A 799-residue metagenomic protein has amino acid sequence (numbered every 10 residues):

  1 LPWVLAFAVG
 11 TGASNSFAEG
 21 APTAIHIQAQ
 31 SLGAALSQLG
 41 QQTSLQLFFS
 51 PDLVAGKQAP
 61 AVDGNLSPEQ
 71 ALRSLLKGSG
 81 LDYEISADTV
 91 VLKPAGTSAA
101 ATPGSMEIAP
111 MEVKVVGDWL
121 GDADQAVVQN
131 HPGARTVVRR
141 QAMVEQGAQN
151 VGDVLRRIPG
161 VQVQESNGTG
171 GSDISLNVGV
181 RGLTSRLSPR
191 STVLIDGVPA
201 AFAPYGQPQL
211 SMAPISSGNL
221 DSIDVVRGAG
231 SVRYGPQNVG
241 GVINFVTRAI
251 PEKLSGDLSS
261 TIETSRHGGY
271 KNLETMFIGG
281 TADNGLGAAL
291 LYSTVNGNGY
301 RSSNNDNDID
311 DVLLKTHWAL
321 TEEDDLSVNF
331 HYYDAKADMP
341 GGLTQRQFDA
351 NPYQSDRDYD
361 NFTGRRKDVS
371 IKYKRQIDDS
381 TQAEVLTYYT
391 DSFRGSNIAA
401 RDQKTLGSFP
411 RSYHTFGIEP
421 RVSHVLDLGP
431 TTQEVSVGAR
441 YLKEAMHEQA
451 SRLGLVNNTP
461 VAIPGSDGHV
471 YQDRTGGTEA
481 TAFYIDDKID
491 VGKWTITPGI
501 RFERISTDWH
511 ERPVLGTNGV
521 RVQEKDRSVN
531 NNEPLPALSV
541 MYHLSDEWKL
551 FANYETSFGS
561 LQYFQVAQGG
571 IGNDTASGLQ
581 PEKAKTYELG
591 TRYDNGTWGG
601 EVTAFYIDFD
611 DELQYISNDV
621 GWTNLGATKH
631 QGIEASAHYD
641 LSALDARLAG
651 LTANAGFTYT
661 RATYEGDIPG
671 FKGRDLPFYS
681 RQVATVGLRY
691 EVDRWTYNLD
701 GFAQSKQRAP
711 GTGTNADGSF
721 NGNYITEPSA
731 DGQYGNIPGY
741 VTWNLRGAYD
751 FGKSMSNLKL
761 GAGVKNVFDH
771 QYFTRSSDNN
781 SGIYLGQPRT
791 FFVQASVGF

Functional and structural regions predicted by a protein language model:
L36, G40-Q42, P94-V144, G152 (+2 more regions): Short, acidic, small-residue-rich periplasmic hinge/interaction motif at the N-terminus of Gram-negative outer-membrane
V90-L92, V151-V154, L176-G182, S191-D196 (+4 more regions): N-terminal periplasmic accessory domains that precede and gate Gram-negative outer-membrane beta-barrel machines
K93, L120-A123, V127, R135 (+2 more regions): Extracytoplasmic beta-strand/coil segments of soluble accessory domains associated with Gram-negative outer-membrane
M111, M276-G279, K372-Q376, Q382-I398 (+5 more regions): Membrane-embedded beta-barrel scaffold of Gram-negative outer-membrane proteins
V198-R227, L314: Short acidic/polar hinge/loop motifs at secondary-structure boundaries that mediate gating or recognition
G268-P340, N361-K374, R501: Transmembrane beta-barrel wall of Gram-negative outer-membrane proteins
V422-H424, L428-T432, D490, T597-G599 (+3 more regions): Gram-negative outer-membrane beta-barrel transporters
L538-M541, A552, S642, L651-A653 (+1 more regions): Conserved C-terminal beta-signal and adjacent last beta-strands/turns of outer-membrane beta-barrel proteins
